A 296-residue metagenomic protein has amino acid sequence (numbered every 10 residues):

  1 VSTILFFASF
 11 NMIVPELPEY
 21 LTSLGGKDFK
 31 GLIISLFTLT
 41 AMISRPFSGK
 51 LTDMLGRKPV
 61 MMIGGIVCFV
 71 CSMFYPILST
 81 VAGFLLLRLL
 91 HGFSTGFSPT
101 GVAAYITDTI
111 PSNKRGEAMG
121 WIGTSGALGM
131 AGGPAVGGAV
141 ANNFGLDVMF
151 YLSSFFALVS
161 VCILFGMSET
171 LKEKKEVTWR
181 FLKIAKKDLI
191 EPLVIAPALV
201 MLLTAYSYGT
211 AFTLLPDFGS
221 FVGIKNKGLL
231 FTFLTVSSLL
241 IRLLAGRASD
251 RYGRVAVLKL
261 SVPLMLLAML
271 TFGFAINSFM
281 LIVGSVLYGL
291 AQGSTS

Functional and structural regions predicted by a protein language model:
V1-I33, Y208-F218: Helix-loop boundary and gating motifs at the non-cytosolic
T38-P46, M130-A131, T235-L239, L243: Residue-level signature of mid-helix packing/kink "hotspots" within the transmembrane helices of 12-pass Major
G56, I77-S79, G253, A275-I276: Helix-breaking motifs and short loop linkers at transmembrane-helix boundaries and internal kinks in secondary membrane
V60-M73, A256-L270: Structural signature of the two symmetry-related core transmembrane helices
A82-L90, A268, F279-L287: Paired small-residue
L89-G126: Cytoplasmic helix-loop-helix junction between adjacent transmembrane helices in 12-TM secondary transporters
F155-E173: C-terminal membrane-cytosol helix-exit motif in multi-pass small-molecule transporters
E169-P197: Juxtamembrane intracellular "pre-TM" segments in multi-pass secondary transporters
